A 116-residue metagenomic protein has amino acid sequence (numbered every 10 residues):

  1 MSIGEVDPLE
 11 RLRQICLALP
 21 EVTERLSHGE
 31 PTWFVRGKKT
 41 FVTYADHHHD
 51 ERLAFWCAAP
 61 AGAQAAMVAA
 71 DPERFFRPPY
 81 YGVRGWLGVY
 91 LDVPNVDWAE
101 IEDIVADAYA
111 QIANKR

Functional and structural regions predicted by a protein language model:
M1-R116: Charge-dense, helix-prone N-terminal extensions
